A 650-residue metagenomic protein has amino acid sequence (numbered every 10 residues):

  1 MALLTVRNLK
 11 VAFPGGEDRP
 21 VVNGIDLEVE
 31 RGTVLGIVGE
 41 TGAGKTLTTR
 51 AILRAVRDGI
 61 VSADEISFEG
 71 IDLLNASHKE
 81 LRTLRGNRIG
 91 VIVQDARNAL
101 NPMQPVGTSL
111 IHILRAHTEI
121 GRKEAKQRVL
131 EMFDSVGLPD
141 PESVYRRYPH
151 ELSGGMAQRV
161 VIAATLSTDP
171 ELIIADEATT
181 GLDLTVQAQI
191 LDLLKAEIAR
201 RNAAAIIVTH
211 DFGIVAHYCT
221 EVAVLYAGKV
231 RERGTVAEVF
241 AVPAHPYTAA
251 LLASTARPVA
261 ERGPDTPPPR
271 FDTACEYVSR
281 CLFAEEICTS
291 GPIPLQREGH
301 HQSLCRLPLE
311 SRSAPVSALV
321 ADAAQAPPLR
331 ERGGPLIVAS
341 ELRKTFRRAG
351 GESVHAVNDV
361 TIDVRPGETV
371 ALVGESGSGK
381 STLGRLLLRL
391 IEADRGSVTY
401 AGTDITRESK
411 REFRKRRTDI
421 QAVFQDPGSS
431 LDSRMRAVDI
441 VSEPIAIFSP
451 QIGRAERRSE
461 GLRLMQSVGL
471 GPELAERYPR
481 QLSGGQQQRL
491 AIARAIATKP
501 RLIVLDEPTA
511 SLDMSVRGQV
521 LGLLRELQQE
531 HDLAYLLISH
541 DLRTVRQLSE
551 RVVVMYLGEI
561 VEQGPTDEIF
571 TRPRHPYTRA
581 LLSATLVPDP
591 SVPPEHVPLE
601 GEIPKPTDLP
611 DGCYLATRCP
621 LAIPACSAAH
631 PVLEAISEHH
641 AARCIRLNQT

Functional and structural regions predicted by a protein language model:
R54, I174, A178, L182-A260 (+2 more regions): P-loop NTP-binding/switch modules centered on Walker-like glycine-rich loops
V61-D72, G396-D404: Conserved ABC transporter NBD signature motif
D72, E124-S143, A455-E473, L582-S583: Conserved ABC ATPase "signature" region
L73-G90, A116, R122, E238-P243 (+7 more regions): ABC ATPase NBD coupling module
R147-L152, M156, Y478-L482, Q486: Conserved ABC ATPase signature
D169, K499: Conserved catalytic motifs of ABC-family nucleotide-binding domains
T235-L336, T566-T650: Charged, flexible cofactor/metal-binding loops and thiol motifs
